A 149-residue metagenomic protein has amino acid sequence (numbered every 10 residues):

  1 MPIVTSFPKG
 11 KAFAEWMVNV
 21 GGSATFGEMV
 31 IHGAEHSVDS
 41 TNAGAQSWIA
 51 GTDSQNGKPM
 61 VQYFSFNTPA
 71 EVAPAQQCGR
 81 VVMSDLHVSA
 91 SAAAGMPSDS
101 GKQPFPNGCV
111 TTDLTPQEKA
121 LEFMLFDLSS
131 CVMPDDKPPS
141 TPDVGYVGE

Functional and structural regions predicted by a protein language model:
M1, G57-Q62, P69-E149: Extracellular ligand-binding/catalytic regions of CAZymes and related secreted enzymes and adhesion modules
M1-M60, N67: An acidic, glycine-rich "communication" segment
